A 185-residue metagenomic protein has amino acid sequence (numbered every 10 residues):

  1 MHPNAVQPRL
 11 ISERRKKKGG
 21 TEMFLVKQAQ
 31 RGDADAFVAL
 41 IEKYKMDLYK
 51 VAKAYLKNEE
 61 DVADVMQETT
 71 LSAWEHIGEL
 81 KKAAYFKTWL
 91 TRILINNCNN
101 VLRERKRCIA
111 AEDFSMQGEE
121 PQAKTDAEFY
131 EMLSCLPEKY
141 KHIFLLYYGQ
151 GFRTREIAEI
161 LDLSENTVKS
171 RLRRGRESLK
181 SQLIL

Functional and structural regions predicted by a protein language model:
M1-G20, F24, L133-K139, E159-I160 (+1 more regions): Intrinsic, short, N-terminal disordered tails of RNA polymerase sigma-factor systems
N4-V6, G19, N100, K106-L133 (+1 more regions): Internal acidic/polar
Q28-A39, Y49-E68, E165, L185: Short, charged helix-capping/linker segments at alpha-helix termini
Q30-R31, K57, E68-Y85, R105-K106: Sigma70-family region 2
K50, D64-L71, E75, A84-N96: Structural recognition of an alpha-helix C-terminal capping motif at a helix-to-coil junction
G78-K82, R92-E112, R174: Arg/Lys-rich amphipathic alpha helix in sigma70-family domain 2
I95, R155, L161-L185: DNA-recognition helix of helix-turn-helix
I143-Y147: A short pre-motif secondary-structure segment
